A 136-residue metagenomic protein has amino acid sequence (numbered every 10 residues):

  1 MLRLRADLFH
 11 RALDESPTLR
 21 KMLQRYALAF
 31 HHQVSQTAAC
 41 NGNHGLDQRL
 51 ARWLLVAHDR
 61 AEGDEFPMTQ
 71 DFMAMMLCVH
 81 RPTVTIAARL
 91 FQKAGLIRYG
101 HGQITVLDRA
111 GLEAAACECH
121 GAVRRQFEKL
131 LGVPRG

Functional and structural regions predicted by a protein language model:
M1-A6: Ligand-binding loop in jelly-roll beta-barrel domains
D7, L13-H80: Polybasic "coupling" helices that flank or enter modular domains
F9-H10, L112: A generic structural signal for short hydrophobic patches within well-formed alpha-helices
A12-S16, A115-E118: Residue-level signal for well-ordered alpha-helical positions
V56-G136: Phosphate-/nucleic-acid-contacting segments
